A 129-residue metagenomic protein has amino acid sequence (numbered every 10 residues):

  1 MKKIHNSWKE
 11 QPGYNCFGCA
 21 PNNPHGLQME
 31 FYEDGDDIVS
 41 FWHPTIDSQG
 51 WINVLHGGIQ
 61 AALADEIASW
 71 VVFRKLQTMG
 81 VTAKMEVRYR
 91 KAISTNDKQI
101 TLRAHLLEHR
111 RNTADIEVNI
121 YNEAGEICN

Functional and structural regions predicted by a protein language model:
M1-D47: Non-catalytic linker/capping segments at the edges of enzyme domains
M1-S7, S94-N96, H105-N129: HotDog/MaoC-like acyl-thioester-processing domains
G13-N15, L55-I59, V72: Short, charged, low-hydrophobicity "junction" segments
G26, K84, T113-D115: Short coil/loop residues immediately preceding or within conserved phosphate-binding loops of NTP-utilizing enzyme
D34, H43-T45, R88-R90, L107 (+1 more regions): Solvent-exposed residues in well-ordered beta-strands and their adjoining turns, especially edge/terminal strands
V39-D65: A conserved, well-ordered hydrophobic junction motif at loop->secondary-structure transitions
V39-F41, E86, T101-R103, D115-E117: Beta-strand secondary-structure signal
I67-T101, L106: Hydrophobic beta-strand-centered segment that forms part of the acyl-chain substrate-binding groove
